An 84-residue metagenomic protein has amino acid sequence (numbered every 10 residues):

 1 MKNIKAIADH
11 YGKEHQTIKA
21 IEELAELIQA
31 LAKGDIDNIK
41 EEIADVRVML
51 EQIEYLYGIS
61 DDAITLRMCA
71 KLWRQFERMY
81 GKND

Functional and structural regions predicted by a protein language model:
M1-D84: Flexible "arm" and connector segments at domain edges
